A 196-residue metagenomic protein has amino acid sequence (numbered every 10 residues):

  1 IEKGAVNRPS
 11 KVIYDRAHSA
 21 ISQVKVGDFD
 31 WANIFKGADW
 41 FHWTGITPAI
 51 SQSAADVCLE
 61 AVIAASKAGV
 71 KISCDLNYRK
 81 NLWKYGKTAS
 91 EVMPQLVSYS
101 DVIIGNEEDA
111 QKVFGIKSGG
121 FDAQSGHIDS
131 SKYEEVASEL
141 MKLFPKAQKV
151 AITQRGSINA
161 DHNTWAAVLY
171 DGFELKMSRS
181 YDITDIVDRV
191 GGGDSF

Functional and structural regions predicted by a protein language model:
I1-I46: Conserved N-terminal subdomain of the carbohydrate kinase-like
I13, W40-H42, S73, I104 (+1 more regions): Structural motif
A17, I46, N77-N81, E108 (+1 more regions): Active-site beta-loop-alpha junctions enriched in small/polar residues
A17-S22, I50-S51, R79-K84, G126-D129: Short, flexible loop segments at the rims of nucleotide/cofactor-binding pockets, characterized by
W43, E174-D185: Glycine/charged-rich beta-loop-alpha catalytic/anionic-binding loops adjacent to active sites
L59-S66, I72, M141: Surface-exposed amphipathic alpha-helices with a cationic face
A68, L82-E174: Conserved phosphate/ATP/ADP-binding segment of small-molecule kinases
N159, D182-F196: Short glycine/threonine-rich catalytic loop with a Thr-x-Gly-x-Asp
